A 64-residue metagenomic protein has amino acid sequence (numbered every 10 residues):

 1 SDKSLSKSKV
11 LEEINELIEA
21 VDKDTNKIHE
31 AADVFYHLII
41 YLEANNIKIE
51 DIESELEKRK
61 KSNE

Functional and structural regions predicted by a protein language model:
S1-A31, F35-E64: Flexible "arm" and connector segments at domain edges
